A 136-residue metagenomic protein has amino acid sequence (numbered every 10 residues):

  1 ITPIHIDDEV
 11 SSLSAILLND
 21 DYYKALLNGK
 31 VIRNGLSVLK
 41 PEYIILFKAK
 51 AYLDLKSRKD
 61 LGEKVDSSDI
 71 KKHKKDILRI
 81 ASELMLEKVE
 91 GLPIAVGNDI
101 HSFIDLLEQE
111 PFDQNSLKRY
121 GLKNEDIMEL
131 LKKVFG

Functional and structural regions predicted by a protein language model:
I1-G136: Compositionally biased terminal segments of proteins
